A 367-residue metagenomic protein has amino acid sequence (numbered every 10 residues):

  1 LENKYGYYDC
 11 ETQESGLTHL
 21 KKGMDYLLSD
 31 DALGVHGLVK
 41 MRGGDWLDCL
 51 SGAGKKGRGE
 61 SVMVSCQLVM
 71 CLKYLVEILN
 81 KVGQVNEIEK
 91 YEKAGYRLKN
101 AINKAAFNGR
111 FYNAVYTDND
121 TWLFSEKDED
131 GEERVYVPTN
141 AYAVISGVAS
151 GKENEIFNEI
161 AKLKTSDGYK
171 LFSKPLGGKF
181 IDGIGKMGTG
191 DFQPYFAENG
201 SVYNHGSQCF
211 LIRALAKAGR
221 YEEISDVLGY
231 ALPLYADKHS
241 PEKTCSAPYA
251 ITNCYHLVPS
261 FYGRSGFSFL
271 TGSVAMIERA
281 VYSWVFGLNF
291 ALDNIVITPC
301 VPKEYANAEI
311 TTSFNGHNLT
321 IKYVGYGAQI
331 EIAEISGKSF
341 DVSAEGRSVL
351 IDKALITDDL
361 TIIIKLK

Functional and structural regions predicted by a protein language model:
L1-E92, G109-V144, I184-F210, A216 (+1 more regions): The feature captures the catalytic groove of carbohydrate-active enzymes
N3, K40-G43, G52, N113-D118 (+13 more regions): Generic structural "secondary-structure junction" signal
T12, G16-G23, L98, K152 (+3 more regions): Alpha-helical structural motif
K21-L28, V76, K99, N103 (+5 more regions): Non-transmembrane alpha-helical segments in soluble domains of secreted/periplasmic/extracellular proteins
L33, L47, A149-S150, S166 (+1 more regions): Short loop/turn segments at secondary-structure transitions that flank enzyme active sites
Q67-M187, G229, P233-Y262, T311-S313 (+1 more regions): Catalytic cores of carbohydrate-active enzymes
L163, A197-G200, R213-K367: Non-catalytic C-terminal accessory modules of carbohydrate-active enzymes
